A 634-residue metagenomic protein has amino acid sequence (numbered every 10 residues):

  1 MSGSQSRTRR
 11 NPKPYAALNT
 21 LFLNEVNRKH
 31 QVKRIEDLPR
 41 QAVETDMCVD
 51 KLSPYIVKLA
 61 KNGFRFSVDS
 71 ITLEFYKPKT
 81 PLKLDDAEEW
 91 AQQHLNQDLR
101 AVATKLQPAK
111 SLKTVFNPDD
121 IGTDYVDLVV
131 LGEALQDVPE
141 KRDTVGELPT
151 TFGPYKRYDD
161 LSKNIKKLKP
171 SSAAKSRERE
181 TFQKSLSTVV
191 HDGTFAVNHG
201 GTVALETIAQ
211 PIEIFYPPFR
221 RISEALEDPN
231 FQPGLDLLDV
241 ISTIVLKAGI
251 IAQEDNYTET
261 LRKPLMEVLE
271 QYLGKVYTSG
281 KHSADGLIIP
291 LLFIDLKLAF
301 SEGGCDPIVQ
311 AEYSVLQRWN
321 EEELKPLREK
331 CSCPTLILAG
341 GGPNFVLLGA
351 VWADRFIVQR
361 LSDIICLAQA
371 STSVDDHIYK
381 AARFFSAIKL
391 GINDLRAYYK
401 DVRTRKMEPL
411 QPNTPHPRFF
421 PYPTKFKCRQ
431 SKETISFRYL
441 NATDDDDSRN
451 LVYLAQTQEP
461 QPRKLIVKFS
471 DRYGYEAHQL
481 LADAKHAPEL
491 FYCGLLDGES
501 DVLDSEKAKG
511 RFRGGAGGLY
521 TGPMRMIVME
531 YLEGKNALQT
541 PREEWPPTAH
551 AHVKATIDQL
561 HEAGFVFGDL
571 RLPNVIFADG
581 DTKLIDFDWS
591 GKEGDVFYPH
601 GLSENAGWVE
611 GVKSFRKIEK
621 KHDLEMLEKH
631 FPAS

Functional and structural regions predicted by a protein language model:
E140-P264, Y379-A382, S386, L390-M407: Charged, often low-complexity linker/regulatory segments
I212-E329: A short, conserved, highly charged catalytic patch centered on acidic carboxylates
G304, L316-S362, D579: Nucleic-acid nuclease catalytic cores
I378-A442: Juxta-kinase regulatory segment immediately upstream of eukaryotic protein kinase catalytic domains
K427-P488: ATP-binding glycine-rich loop module of kinase domains
S470, Q479-H550: Conserved structural core of kinase catalytic domains
P546-P547, A578-S634: C-lobe/activation-segment region of protein kinase-like
H561-A578, L584: Catalytic-loop of the protein kinase fold
